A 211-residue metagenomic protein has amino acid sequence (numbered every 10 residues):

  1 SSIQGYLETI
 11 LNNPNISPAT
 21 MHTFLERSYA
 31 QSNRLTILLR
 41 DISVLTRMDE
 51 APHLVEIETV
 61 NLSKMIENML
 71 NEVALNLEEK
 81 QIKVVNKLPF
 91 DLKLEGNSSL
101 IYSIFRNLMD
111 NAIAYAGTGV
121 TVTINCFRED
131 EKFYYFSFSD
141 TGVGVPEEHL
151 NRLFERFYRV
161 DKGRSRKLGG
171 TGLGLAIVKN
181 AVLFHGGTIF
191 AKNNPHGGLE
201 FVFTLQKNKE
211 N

Functional and structural regions predicted by a protein language model:
L11-P18: Short acidic helix/loop segment immediately C-terminal to the autophosphorylated histidine in two-component histidine
A30-L35: Short alpha-helical segment of the dimerization/phosphotransfer core of two-component systems
E50-V55, K93-G96, L100: Conserved micro-motifs of the catalytic ATP-binding
E58-T59, E78, K83-K93, E129: Conserved catalytic submotifs in the C-terminal HATPase_c
A112-I113: Short helix-loop "hinge" at the ATP-lid/N-box region of the Bergerat-fold HATPase_c
V145-R159: Short conserved segment of the HATPase_c
G186-G187: Conserved glycine-rich
